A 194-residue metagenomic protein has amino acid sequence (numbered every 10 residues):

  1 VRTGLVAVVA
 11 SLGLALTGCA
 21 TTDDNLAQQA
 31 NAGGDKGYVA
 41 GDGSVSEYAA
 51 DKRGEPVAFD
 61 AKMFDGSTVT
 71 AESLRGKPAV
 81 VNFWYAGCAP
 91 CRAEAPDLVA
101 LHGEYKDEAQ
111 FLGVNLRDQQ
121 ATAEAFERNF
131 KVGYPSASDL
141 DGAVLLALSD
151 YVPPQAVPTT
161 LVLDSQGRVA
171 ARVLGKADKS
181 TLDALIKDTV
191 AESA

Functional and structural regions predicted by a protein language model:
V1-D60, S193-A194: N-terminal targeting signals for export/organelle localization
A49-A79: A short beta-strand-turn-helix
G54-P56, L74-G76, K106, A121 (+2 more regions): Extracytoplasmic
V69-R92, L98, F111: Short active-site neighborhood of thiol/selenol oxidoreductases, capturing the structured segment around
P78, G87, A95, V99-Y105 (+2 more regions): Sec/Tat-exported extracytoplasmic proteins
R92-K131, L140-A147: Structural microenvironment flanking redox-active thiols in thiol-disulfide oxidoreductases
A125-V132, L140-A194: Thiol/disulfide oxidoreductase modules built on the thioredoxin-like
